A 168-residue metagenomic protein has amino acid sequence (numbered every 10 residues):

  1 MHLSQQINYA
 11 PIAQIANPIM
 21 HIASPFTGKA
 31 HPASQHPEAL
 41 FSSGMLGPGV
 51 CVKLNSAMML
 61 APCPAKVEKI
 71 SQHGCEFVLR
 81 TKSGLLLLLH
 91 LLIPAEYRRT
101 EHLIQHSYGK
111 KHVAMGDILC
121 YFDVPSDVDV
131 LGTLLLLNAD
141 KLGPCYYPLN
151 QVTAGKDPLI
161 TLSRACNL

Functional and structural regions predicted by a protein language model:
M1-L168: Contiguous, well-folded functional domains in the mature portion of proteins
